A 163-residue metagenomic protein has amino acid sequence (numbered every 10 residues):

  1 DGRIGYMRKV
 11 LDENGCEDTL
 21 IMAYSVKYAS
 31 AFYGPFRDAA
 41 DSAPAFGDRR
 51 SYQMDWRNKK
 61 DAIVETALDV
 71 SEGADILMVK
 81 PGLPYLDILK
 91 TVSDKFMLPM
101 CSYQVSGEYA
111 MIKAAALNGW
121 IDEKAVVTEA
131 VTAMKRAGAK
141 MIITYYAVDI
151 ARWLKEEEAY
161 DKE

Functional and structural regions predicted by a protein language model:
D1-E163: Alpha/beta enzyme core
